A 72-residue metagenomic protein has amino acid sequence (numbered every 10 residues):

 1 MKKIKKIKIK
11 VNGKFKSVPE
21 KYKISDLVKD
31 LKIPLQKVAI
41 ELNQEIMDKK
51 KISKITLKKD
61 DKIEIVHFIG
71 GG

Functional and structural regions predicted by a protein language model:
M1-G71: Ubiquitin-like/PB1-type beta-grasp interaction modules and other compact soluble beta-rich domains
